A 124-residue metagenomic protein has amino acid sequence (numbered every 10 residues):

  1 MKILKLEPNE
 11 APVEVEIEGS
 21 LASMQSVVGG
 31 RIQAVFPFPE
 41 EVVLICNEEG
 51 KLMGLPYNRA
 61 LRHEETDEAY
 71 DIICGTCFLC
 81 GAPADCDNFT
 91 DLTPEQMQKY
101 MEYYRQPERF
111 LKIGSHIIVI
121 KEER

Functional and structural regions predicted by a protein language model:
M1-R124: Domain-length accessory/inserted modules outside core catalytic folds
